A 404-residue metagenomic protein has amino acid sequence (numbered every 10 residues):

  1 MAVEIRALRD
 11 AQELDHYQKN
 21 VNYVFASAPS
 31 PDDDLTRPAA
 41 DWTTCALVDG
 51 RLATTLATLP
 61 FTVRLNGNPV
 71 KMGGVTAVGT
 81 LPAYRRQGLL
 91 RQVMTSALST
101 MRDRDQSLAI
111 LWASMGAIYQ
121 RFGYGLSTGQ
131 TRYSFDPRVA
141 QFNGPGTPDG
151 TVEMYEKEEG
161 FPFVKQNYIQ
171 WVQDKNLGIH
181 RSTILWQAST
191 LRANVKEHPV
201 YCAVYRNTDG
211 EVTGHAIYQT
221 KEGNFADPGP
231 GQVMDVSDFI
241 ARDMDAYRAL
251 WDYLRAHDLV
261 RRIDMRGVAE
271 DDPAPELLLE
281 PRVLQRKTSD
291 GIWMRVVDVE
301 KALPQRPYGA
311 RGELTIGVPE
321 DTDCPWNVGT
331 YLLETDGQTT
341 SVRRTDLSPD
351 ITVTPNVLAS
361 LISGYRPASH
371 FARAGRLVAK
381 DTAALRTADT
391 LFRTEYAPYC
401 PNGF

Functional and structural regions predicted by a protein language model:
A2-L14, G144-F404: Intrinsically disordered, low-complexity, positively biased terminal segments
I5-L14, V21, D33, C45 (+1 more regions): Hydrophobic, small-residue-rich alpha-helical packing segments that form membrane-like cores
Q18-N68, N176-C202, K301-P304: Active-site rim helix/loop that mediates acceptor-substrate recognition in acyltransferases
C45, R51-F61, M72-G74, G79 (+2 more regions): Conserved beta-strand in the GNAT
V63-G74, R85, G223-V233: A conserved beta-turn-beta hairpin within the catalytic core of GNAT-like acetyltransferases that forms part
V75-T80, R85-S99, D243-R255: Conserved acetyl-CoA-binding loop-helix of GNAT-fold acetyltransferases
M94, S99-A113, D258-A269: Conserved GNAT acetyl-CoA-binding A-motif
D103-S107, W112-Y133, A249, E270-Q285: Conserved active-site alpha-helix within GNAT-family acetyltransferase domains
